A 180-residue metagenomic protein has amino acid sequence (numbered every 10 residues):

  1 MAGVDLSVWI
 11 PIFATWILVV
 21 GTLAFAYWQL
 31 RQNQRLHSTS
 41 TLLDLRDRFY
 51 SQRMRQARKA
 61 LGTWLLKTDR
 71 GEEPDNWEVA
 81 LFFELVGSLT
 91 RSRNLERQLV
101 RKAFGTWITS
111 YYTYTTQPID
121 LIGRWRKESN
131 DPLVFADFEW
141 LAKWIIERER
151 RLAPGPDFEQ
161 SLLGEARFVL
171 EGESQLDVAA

Functional and structural regions predicted by a protein language model:
M1-S40: Membrane-embedded hydrophobic alpha-helical segments
L6, Q34-A180: Amphipathic alpha-helical "stem/stalk" segments
